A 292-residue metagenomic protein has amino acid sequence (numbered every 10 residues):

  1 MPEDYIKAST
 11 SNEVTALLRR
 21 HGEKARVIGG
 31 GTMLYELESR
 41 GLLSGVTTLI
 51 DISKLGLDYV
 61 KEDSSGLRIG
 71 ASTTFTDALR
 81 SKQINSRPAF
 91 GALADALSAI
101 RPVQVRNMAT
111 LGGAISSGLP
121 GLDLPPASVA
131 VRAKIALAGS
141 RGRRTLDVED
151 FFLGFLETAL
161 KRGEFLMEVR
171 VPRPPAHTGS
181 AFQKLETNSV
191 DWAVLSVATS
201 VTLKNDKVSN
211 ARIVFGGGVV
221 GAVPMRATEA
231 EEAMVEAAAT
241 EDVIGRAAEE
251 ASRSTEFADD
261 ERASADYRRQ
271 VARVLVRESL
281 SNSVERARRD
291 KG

Functional and structural regions predicted by a protein language model:
M1-G292: C-terminal structural segment of proteins
